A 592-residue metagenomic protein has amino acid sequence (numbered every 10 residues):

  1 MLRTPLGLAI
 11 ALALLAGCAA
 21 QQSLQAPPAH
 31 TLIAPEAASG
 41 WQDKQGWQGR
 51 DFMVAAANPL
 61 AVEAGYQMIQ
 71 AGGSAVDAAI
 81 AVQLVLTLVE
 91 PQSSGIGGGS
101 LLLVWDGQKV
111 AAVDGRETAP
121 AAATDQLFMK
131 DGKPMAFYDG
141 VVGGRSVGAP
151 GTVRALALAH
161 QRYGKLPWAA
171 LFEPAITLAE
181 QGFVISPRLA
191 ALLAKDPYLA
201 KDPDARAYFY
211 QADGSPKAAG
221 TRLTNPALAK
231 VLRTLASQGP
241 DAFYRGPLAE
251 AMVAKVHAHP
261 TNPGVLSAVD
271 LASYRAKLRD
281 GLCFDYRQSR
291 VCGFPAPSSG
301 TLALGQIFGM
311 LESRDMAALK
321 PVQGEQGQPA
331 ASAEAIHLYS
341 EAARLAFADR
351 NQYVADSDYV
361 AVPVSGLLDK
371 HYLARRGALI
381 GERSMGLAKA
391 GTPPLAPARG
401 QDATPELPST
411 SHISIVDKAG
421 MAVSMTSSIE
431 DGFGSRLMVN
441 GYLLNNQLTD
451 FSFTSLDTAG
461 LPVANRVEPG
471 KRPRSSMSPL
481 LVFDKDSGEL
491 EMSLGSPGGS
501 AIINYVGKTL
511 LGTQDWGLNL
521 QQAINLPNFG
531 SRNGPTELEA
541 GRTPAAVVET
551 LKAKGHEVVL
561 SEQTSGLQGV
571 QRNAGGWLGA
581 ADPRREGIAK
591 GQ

Functional and structural regions predicted by a protein language model:
M1-L8: Bacterial N-terminal signal peptides that target proteins for export
S23-E63, Q67, A75-R245, E250-P295 (+4 more regions): Noncatalytic scaffold domains of N-terminal-nucleophile
L32, M316-S428, L437, D582: Internal maturation/activation junctions in enzymes
L88-G95, L101-W105, K109-A112, N262-S267 (+3 more regions): Active-site rim segments in enzyme catalytic domains, especially the processed small/beta chain of N-terminal
L278, L407-T410, S475-M477: Short, small/polar residue-rich loop motifs at catalytic or cofactor-binding pockets
G470-R472, V506, D515-E562: Extended C-terminal subregions enriched in glycine
